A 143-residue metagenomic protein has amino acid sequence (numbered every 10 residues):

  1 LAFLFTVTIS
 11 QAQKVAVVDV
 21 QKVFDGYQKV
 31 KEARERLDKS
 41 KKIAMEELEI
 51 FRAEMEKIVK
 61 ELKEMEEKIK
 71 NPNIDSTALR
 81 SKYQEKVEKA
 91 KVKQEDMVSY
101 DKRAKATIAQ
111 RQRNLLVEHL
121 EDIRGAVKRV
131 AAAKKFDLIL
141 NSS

Functional and structural regions predicted by a protein language model:
L1-A2: Sec-dependent signal peptide recognition, specifically the positively charged N-region followed immediately by
F5-A12: Sec/Tat signal peptide C-region and signal peptidase I cleavage site
Q13-K134, L138-S143: Amphipathic alpha-helical segments
